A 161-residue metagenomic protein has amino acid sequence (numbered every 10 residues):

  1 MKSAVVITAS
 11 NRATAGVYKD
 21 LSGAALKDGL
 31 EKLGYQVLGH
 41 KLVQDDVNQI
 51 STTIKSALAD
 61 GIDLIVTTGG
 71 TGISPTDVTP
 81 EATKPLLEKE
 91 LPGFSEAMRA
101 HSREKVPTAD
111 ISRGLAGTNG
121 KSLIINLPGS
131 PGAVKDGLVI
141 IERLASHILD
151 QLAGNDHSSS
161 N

Functional and structural regions predicted by a protein language model:
M1-N161: Non-catalytic beta/alpha edge segments that cap or flank active sites
